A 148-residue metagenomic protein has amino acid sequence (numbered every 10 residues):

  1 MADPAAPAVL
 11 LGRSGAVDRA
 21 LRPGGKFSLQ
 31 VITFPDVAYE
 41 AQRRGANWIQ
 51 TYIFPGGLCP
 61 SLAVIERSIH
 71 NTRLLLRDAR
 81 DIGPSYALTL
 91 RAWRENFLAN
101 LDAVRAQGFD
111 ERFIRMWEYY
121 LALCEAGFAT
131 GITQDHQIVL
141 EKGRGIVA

Functional and structural regions predicted by a protein language model:
M1-V9: A short SAM/SAH-binding and catalytic strip from SAM-dependent methyltransferases
V9-L10, T89: Residues at alpha-helix caps and immediate loop-helix transition turns in enzyme cores, especially N- and C-cap
L11-K26: A short glycine-rich, Lys/Arg-flanked "PGG" loop and its adjoining helix->strand segment in the class I
Q30: Alpha/beta-hydrolase-fold catalytic nucleophile elbow
T33-A148: Substrate-binding/catalytic lobe of Class I Rossmann-like enzymes that use SAM or dcSAM, i.e., the mid-to-C-terminal
